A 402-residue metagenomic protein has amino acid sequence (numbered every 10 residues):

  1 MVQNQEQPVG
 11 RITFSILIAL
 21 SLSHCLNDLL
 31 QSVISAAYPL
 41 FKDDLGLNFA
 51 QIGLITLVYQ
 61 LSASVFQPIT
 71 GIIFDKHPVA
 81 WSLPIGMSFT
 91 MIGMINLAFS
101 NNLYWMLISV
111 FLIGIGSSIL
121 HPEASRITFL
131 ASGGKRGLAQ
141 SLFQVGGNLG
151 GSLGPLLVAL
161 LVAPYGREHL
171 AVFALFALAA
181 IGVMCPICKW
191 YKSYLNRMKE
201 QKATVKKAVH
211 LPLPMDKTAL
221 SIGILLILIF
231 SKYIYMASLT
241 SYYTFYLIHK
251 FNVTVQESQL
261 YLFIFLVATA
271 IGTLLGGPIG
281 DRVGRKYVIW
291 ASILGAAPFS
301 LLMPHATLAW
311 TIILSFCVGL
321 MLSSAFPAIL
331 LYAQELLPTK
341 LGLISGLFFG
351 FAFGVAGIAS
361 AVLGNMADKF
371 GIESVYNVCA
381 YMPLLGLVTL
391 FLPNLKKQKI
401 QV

Functional and structural regions predicted by a protein language model:
S32, Q60-P68, G151-S152, L266-L274 (+1 more regions): Residue-level signature of mid-helix packing/kink "hotspots" within the transmembrane helices of 12-pass Major
I34-S35, A219-L266, A270: Extracytoplasmic gate region of multi-pass secondary transporters
G46, P78, F99-Y104, G133 (+3 more regions): Helix-breaking motifs and short loop linkers at transmembrane-helix boundaries and internal kinks in secondary membrane
V65-Y104: Conserved MFS/SLC helix-loop-helix module at the cytosolic interface between two early adjacent transmembrane helices
W81-N96, Y287-L301, A380: Structural signature of the two symmetry-related core transmembrane helices
S109-G146: Cytoplasmic helix-loop-helix junction between adjacent transmembrane helices in 12-TM secondary transporters
L142-S193: Helix-loop-helix hairpin linking two adjacent transmembrane segments in secondary transporters
G280-I329: C-terminal transmembrane helical hairpin of 12-TM major facilitator-type secondary transporters
